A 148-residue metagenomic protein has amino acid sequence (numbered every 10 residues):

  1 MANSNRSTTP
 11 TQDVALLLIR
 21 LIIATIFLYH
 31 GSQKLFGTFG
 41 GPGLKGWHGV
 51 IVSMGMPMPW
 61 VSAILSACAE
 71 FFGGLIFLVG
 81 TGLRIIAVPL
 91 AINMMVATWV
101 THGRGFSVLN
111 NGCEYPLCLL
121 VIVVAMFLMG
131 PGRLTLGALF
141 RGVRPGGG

Functional and structural regions predicted by a protein language model:
M1-T38, W60-C68, F72-G148: Extended, low-polarity transmembrane helix blocks
G37-M58: Membrane-interface interhelical connector segments
